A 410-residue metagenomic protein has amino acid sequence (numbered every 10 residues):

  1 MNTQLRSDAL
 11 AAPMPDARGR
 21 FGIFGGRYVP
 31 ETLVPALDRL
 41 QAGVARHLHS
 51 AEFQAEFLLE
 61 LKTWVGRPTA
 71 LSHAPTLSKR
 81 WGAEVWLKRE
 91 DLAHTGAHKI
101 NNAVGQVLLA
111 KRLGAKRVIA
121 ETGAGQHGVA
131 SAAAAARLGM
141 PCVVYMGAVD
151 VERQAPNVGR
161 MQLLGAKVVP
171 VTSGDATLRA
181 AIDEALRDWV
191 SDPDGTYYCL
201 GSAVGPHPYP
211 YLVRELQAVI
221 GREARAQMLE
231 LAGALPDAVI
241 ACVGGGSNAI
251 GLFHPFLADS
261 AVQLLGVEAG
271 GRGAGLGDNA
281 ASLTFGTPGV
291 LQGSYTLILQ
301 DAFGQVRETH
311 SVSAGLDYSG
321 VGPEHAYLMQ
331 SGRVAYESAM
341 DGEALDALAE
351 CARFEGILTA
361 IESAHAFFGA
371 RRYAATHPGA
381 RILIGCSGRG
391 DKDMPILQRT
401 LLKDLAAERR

Functional and structural regions predicted by a protein language model:
N2-G25, D38-A115: Positively charged, low-complexity intrinsically disordered leader regions
R89-N102, V118-G128, G174-D175, Q217 (+5 more regions): Active-site nucleophile and cofactor-binding loops and adjacent substrate-binding regions of central metabolic enzymes
H94, A110-G147, L235-N248, L264-V267 (+1 more regions): A short, small-residue-rich loop immediately preceding and capping a beta-strand
G96, I100-Q106, R117-L138, E152-Q154 (+4 more regions): Short glycine/serine/threonine-rich phosphate/pyrophosphate-binding segments that cradle anionic phosphate groups
I119, H127-A185, G275-G286, M394-L402: Active-site-proximal loop->helix
R179-D188, G195, V204-V262: Glycine-rich ThDP/TPP pyrophosphate-binding loop and its adjacent helix/strand module within ThDP-dependent enzymes
I182-P208, L212, A261, G266-I357 (+1 more regions): Active-site/ligand-binding loops adjacent to catalytic centers
V243, S247, D341-L405: Claisen-condensing/thiolase-fold acyl-transfer catalytic domains that form or cleave C-C bonds in fatty acid
